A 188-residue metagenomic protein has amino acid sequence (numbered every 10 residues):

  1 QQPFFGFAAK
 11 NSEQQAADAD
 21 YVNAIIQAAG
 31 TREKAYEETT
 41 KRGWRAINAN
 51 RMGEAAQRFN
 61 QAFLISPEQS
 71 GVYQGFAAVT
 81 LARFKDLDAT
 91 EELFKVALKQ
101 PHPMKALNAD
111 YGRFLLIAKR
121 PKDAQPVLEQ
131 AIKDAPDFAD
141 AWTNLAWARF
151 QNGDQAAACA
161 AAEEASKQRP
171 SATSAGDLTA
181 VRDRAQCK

Functional and structural regions predicted by a protein language model:
Q1-A49: N-terminal leader/linker segments that initiate helical-solenoid repeat arrays
Q2-F4, Q15-D20, Q27, Q151-K188: Terminal, low-structured helical/coil segments at or just beyond the last alpha-helical repeat
I26-G30, F63, L98, I132 (+2 more regions): A conserved position within tetratricopeptide repeats
R45, A62, V79-T80, F114 (+2 more regions): Residue-level signature for tetratricopeptide repeat
N48, A82-R83, I117-A118, Q151 (+1 more regions): Register position in tetratricopeptide repeats
L64, E68-D140: Alpha-helical adaptor scaffolds
Q74-F76, A106-D110, D140-W147, A160 (+1 more regions): Alpha-solenoid helical repeat scaffolds
